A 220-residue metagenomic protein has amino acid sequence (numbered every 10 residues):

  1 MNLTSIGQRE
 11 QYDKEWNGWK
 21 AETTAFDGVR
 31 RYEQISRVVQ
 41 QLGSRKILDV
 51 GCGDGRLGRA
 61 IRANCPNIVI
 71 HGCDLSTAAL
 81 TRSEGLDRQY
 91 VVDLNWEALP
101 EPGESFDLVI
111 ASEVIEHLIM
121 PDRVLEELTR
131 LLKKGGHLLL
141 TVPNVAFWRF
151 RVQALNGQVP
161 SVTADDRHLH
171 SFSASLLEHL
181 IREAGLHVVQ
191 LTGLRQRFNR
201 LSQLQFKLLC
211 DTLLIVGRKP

Functional and structural regions predicted by a protein language model:
M1-E104, L108, D122-L125, L140 (+2 more regions): Conserved N-terminal segment of class I S-adenosyl-L-methionine
L57, E116, V145: Active-site beta-alpha loop architecture of Rossmann-like, nucleotide-cofactor-dependent enzymes
E84, I119, K133: Short conserved AdoMet
A111-V114: A short beta-strand submotif of the Rossmann-like class I SAM-dependent methyltransferase core that lines
R123-K134: A short glycine-rich, Lys/Arg-flanked "PGG" loop and its adjoining helix->strand segment in the class I
L139-S161: Conserved class I S-adenosyl-L-methionine
P160-L176: Acceptor-substrate binding/catalytic loop of class I
S175-L194: A SAM-dependent methyltransferase catalytic signature shared across enzymes that methylate proteins
